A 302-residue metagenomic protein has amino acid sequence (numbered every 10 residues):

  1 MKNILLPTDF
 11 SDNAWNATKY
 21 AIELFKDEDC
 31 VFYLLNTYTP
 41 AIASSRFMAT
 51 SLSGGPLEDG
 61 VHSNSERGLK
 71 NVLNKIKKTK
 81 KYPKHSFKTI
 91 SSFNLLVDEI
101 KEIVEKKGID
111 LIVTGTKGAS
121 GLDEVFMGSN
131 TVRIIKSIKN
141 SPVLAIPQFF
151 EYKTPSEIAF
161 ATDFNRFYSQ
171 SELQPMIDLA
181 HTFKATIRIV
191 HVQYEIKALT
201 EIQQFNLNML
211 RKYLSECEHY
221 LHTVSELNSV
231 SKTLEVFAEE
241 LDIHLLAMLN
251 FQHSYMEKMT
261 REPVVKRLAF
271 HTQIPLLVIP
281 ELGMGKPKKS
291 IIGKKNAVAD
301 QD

Functional and structural regions predicted by a protein language model:
M1-G55, E157-V224, I243, H271 (+1 more regions): Small/aliphatic-rich secondary-structure junction motif
S53-R67: A short acidic, glycine-rich active-site loop that binds or catalyzes chemistry on phosphate/adenosine moieties
N74-I112, S215-K266, F270, I274 (+2 more regions): Structural beta-alpha unit
D110-I138: Helix-enriched interaction subdomains in cytosolic or periplasmic regions, typified by TIR/SEFIR signaling/NADase cores
G115, P142-Q148, L276-P280: Short beta-strand elements of ligand-binding domains
T116, H191, L249-F251, P280-E281: Short secondary-structure boundary segments
M127-N130, Q203-L207, T260-V265: Charged helix-capping and loop-helix junction motifs
T131-E151: Short, structured interface segments
